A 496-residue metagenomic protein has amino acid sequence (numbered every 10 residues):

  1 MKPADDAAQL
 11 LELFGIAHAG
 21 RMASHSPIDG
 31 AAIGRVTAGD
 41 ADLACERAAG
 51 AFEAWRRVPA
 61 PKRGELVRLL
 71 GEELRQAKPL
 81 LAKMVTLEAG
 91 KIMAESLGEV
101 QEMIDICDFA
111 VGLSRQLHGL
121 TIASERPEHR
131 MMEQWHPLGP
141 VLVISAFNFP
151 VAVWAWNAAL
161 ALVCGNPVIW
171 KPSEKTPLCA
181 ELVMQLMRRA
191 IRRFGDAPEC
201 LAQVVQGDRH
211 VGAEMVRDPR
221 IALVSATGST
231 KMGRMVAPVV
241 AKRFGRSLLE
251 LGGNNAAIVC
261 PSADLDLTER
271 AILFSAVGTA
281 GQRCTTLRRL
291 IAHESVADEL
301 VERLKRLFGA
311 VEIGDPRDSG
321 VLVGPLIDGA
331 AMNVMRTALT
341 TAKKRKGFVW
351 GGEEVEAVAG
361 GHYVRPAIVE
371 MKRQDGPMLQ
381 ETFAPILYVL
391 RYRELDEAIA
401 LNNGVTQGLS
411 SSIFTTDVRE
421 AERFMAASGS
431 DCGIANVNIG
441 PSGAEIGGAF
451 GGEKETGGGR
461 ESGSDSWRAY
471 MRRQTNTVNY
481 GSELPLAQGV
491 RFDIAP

Functional and structural regions predicted by a protein language model:
M1-K83, L87, F109: Short, structured beta/alpha segment
I16, R56, P61, E65-A158 (+3 more regions): N-terminal Rossmann NAD(P)-binding subdomain characteristic of aldehyde/semialdehyde dehydrogenases
A23, T37, R56-R57, A89 (+4 more regions): A structural signal for short, well-ordered beta-strand elements
D29-R35, D196, I221, I258 (+3 more regions): Conserved C-terminal structural/oligomerization subdomain of aldehyde/semialdehyde dehydrogenase
G30, R63, V85, C107 (+9 more regions): Residue-level signal for inorganic ion chemistry
F52-R56, G71-K78, A82, A89 (+19 more regions): Structural signal for hydrophobic packing residues in well-ordered secondary-structure cores of soluble enzyme domains
G119-L267, Y392: Rossmann-like NAD(P) dinucleotide-binding subdomain of oxidoreductase/dehydrogenase enzymes
L186-A190, K231-R373, L395, A400 (+3 more regions): ALDH superfamily catalytic-core signature
